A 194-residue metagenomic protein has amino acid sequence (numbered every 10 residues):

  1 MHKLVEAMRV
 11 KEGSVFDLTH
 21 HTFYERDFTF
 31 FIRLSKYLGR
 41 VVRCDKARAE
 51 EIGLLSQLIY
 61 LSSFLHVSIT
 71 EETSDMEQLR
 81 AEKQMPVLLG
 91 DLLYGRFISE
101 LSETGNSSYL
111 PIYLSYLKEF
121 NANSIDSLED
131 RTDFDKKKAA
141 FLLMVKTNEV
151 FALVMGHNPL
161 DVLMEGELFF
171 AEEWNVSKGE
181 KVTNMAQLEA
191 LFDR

Functional and structural regions predicted by a protein language model:
M1-R194: All-alpha prenyltransferase/terpene-synthase fold signal
